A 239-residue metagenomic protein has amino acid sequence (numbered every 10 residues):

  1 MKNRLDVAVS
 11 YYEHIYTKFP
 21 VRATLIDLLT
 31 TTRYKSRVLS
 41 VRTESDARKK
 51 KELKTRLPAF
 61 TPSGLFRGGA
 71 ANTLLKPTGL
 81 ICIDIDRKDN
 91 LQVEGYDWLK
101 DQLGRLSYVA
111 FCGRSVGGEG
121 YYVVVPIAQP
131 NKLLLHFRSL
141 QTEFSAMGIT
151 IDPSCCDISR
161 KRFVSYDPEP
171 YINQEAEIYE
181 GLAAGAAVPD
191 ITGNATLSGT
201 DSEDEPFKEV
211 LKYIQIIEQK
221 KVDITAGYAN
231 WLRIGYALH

Functional and structural regions predicted by a protein language model:
M1-G79, D89: DNA replication initiation on ssDNA origins
K2, E52-L53, T73-K76, R105 (+2 more regions): A generic structural signal for short, non-catalytic loop/turn and secondary-structure boundary residues
V7, P58, A183-A186, N194: Residue-level detector of intrinsically disordered, flexible termini and proteolytic processing junctions
Y12, Y16, Q129-P130, M147-T192: Catalytic "initiation/cleavage/transfer" segments centered on a nucleophilic residue and adjacent nucleic-acid-engaging
F19, L57, T61, V125 (+4 more regions): Intrinsic-disorder/low-complexity coil detector
A23-T32, S36-T43, A47-R48, T55 (+6 more regions): Polar/charged alpha-helical tracts
R33, E44, N72-R105, A110-F111 (+3 more regions): Modules that initiate DNA replication and primer synthesis
